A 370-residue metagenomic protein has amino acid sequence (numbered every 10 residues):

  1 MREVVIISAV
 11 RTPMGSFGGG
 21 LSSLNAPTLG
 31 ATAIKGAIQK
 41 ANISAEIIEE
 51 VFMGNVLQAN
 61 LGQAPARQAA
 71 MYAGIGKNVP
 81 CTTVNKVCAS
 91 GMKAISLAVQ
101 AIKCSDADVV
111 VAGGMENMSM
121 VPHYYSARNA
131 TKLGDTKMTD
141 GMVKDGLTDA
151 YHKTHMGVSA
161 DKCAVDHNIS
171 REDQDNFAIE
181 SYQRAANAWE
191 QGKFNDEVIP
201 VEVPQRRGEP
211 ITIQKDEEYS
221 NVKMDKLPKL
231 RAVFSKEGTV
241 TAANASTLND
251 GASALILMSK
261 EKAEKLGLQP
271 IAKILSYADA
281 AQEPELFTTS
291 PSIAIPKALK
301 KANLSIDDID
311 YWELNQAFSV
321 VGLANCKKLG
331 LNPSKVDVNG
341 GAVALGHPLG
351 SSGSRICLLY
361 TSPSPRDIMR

Functional and structural regions predicted by a protein language model:
R11-T12, S23-T32, K40, D173-K265 (+2 more regions): N-terminal extracellular/periplasmic Venus flytrap/periplasmic-binding protein-like
A37-I47, H167-N168, E264-G267, A298-D310 (+1 more regions): Phosphate/pyrophosphate-binding loops at sites that engage ATP/ADP/AMP, CoA/4′-phosphopantetheine, polyphosphate
N55-V109, A150-H155, N221-T247, K328-I356: Conserved catalytic cysteine-centered active-site region of acyl-thioester-dependent Claisen-condensing enzymes
K86-E116, A164-K193, A254-E261, C326-K327 (+1 more regions): Active-site-proximal alpha-helical scaffold in enzymes
V109-K162: Flexible glycine-/small-residue-enriched beta->alpha junction loops that bind anionic phosphate/pyrophosphate groups
E261-I306: Glycine- and Gly-Pro-enriched alpha-helical subdomains that act as flexible, kink-prone "lid/hinge" or packing modules
Y360-R370: Single conserved hydrophobic/aromatic residue that forms the stacking wall/gate of nucleotide- or nucleobase-binding
